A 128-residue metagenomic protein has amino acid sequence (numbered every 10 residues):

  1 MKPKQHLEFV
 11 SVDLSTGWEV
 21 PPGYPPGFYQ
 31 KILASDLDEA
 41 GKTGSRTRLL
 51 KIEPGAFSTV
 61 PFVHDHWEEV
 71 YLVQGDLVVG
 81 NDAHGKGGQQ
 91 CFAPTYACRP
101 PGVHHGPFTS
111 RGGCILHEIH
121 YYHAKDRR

Functional and structural regions predicted by a protein language model:
M1-G44, Q89: A short, N-terminal "cap"/entry segment at the start of jelly-roll beta-barrel domains of the cupin/DSBH fold
Q30-I32, T47-K51, E69, Y96-C98: Conserved hydrophobic/aromatic beta-strand scaffold that supports enzyme active sites
L37, I52-P54, Y121-H123: Non-catalytic surface loops within mature trypsin-like serine protease
G41-K42, S58-H64, N81, G88 (+1 more regions): Short histidine-centered beta-strand/loop micro-motifs that create catalytic or ligand/metal-coordination sites
I52, N81-V103, S110: Short acidic-glycine-tyrosine-enriched beta hairpin
P54, S58-A83: Glycine- and acidic-residue-biased ligand/ion/polar-headgroup-sensing regions
F92, P101-R127: Ligand-binding loop in jelly-roll beta-barrel domains
